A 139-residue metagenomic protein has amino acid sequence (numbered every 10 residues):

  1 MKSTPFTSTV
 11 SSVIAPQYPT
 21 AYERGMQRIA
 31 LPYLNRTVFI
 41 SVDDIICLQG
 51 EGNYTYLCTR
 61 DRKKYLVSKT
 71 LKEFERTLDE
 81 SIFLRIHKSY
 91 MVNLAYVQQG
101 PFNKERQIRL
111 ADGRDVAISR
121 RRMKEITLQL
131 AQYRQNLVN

Functional and structural regions predicted by a protein language model:
T4-A111, D115: Conserved binding/recognition cores within well-folded domains
D115-K124: C-terminal structural segments of small proteins and small subunits
T127-Q129: Short, surface-exposed, low-complexity cationic segments
A131-N139: Short, charged, intrinsically disordered terminal tails
